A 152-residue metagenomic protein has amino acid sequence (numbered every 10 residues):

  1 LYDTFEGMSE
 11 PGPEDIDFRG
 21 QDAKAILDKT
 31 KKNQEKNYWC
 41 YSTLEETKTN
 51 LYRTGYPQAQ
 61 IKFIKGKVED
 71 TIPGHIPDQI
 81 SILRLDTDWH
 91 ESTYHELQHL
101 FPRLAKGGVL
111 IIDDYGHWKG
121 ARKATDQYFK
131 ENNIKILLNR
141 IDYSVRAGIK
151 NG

Functional and structural regions predicted by a protein language model:
L1-G152: S-adenosylmethionine/decaboxylated-SAM
